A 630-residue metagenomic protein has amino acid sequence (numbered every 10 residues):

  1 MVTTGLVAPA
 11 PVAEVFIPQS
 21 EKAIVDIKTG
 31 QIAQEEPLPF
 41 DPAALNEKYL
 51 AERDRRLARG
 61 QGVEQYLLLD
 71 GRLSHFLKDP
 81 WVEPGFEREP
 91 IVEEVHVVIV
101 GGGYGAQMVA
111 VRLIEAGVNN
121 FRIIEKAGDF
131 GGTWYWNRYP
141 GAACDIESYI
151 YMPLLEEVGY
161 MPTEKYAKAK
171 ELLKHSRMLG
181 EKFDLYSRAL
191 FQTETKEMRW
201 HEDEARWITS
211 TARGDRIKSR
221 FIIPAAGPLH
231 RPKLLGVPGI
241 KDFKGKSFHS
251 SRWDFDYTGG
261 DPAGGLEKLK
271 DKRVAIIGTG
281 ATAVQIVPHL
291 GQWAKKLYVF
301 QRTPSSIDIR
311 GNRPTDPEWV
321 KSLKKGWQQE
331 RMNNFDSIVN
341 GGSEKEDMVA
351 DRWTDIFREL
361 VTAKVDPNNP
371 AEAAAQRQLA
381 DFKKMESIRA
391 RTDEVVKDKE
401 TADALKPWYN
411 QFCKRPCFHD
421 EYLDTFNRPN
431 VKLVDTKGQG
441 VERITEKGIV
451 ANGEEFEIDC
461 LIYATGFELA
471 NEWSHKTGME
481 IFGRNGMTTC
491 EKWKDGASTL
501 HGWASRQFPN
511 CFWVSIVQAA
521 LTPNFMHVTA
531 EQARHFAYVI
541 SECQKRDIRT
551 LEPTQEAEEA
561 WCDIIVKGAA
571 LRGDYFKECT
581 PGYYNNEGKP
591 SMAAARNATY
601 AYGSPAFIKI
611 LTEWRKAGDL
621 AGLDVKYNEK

Functional and structural regions predicted by a protein language model:
V2-V97, I114-K241, D256, L266-D271 (+2 more regions): N-terminal FAD-binding dinucleotide-binding subdomain shared by FAD-dependent oxidases/monooxygenases
G101-Q107, T279-G280: Glycine-rich Rossmann-fold phosphate-binding loop(s) that bind the pyrophosphate of adenine dinucleotide cofactors
A110, I114-E115, V287, G291: Gly/Ala-rich phosphate-binding loop of Rossmann-like dinucleotide-binding domains, activating on the conserved
S247: Conserved active-site neighborhood of enzyme catalytic/cofactor-binding cores
G259-P262: Membrane-interface transmembrane helices that cradle and orient dolichyl/undecaprenyl
V274: Conserved class I S-adenosyl-L-methionine
V284: Extended, low-complexity cationic-aromatic segments
